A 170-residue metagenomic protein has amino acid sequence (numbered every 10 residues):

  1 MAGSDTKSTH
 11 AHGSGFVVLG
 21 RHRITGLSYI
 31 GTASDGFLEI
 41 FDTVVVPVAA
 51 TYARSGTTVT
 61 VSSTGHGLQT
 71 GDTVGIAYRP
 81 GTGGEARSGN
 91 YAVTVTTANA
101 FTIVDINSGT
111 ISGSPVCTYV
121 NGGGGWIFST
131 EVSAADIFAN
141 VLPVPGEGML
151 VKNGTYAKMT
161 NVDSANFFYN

Functional and structural regions predicted by a protein language model:
M1-D35: Solvent-exposed, flexible loop/coil segments flanking beta-strands in beta-rich domains
A11-L19, I40-D42, G124, S129-Y156 (+2 more regions): Beta-sandwich interaction modules
R21-T32, V74-A77, N153-M159: A short beta-strand element within beta-rich, extracytoplasmic domains of secreted/secretory-pathway proteins
A33-V46, G122-G124: Surface-exposed turn/loop modules enriched in turn-prone residues
S34-E39, T70-V74, D163-A165: Short beta-strand/loop motifs in extracellular/secreted proteins, especially within beta-sandwich accessory domains
V46-G125: Small/polar beta-strand repeat architecture
D105-S108, K158-D163: Short beta-strand-plus-loop segments that form exposed binding edges in beta-rich domains
S112-V116, N161-N170: Edge beta-strands of jelly-roll/beta-sandwich modules across compartments, strongly enriched in secreted/luminal
